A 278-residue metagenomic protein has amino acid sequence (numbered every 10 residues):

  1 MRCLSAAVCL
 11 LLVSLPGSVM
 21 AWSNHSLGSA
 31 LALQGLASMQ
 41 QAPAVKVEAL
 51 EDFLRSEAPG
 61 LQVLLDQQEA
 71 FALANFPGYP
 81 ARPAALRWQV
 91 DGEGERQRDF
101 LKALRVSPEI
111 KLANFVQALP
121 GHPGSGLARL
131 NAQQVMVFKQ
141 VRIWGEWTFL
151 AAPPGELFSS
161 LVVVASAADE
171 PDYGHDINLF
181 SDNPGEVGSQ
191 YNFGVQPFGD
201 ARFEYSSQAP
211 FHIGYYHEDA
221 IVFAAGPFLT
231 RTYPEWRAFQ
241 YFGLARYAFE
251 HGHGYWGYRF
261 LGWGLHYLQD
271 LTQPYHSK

Functional and structural regions predicted by a protein language model:
M1-S5: Positively charged n-region of N-terminal signal peptides that target proteins for export
A7-C9, V19-A21: Cleavable N-terminal signal peptides
S14-S18: N-terminal signal peptide c-region/cleavage motif recognized by signal peptidases
M20-Y247, R259, S277-K278: N-terminal, motif-rich segments that launch catalysis or mediate targeting to/interaction with membranes, typified by
A245-K278: Active-site beta-strand/loop microenvironment that shapes enzyme catalytic pockets
